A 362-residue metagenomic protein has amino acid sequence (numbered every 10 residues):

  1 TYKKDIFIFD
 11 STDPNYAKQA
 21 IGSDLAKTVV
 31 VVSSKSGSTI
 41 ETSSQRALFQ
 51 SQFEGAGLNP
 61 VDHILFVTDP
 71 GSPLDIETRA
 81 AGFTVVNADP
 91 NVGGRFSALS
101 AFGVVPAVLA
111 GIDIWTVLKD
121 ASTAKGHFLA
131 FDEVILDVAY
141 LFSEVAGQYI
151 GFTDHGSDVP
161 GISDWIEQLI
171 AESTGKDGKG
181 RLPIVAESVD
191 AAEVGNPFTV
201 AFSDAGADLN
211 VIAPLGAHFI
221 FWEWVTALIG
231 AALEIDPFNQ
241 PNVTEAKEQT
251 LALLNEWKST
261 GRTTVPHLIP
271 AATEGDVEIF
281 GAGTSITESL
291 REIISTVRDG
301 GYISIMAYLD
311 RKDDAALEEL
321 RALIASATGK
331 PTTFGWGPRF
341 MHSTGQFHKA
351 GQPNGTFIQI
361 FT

Functional and structural regions predicted by a protein language model:
Y2-S33, S38, V185-V189: Glycine-rich oxoanion-binding loops at beta->alpha junctions
K3, A26-T28, P60-D62, F83 (+2 more regions): Short glycine-/polar-rich loops that comprise or flank the Walker A/P-loop and associated switch/sensor motifs
Q19-S23, I76-E77, F96-S97, E193 (+1 more regions): Short glycine-biased active-site loop of nucleotidyltransferases that positions the nucleotide triphosphate and helps
V32-S34, V67-T68, T153, F202-S203 (+2 more regions): Short beta-strand segments
I40-S44: Glycine/threonine-rich flexible loop motifs
G55-A217, F221-P331: Active-site phosphate/pyrophosphate-binding segments
V185-A191, F334-G345: Short connector loops at secondary-structure junctions
P338-T362: Conserved, well-ordered active-site substructure
